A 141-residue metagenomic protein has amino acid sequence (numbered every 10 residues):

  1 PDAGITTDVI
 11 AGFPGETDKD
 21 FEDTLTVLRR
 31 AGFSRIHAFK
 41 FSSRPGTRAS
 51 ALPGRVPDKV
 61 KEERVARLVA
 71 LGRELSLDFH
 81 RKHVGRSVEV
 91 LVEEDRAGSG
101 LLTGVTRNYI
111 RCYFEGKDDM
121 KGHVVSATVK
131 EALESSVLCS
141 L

Functional and structural regions predicted by a protein language model:
P1-T47, R67-D78: Conserved C-terminal portion of the radical SAM core fold that forms the substrate/S-adenosylmethionine-binding
A51-L141: Terminal RNA-binding accessory module
